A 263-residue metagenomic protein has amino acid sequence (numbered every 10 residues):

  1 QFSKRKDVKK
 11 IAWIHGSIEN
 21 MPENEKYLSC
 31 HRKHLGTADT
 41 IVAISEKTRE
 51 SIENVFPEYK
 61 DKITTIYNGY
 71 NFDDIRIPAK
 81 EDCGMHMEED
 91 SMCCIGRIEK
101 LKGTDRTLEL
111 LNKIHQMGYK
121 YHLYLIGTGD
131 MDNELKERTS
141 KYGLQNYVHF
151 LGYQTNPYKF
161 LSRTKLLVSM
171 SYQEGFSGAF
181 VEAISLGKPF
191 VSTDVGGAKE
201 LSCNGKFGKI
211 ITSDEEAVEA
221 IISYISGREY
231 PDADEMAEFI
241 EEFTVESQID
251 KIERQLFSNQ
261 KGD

Functional and structural regions predicted by a protein language model:
V8-E25, T40: A short, histidine- and acid-enriched strand-loop-helix "catalytic/donor-clamping" loop that lines the nucleotide-sugar
K47, G69: Carbohydrate-associated surface elements
D90, C94-Y119, D130-K136: A conserved mid-protein helix/loop that constitutes part of the nucleotide-sugar donor-binding site
K136-G152: Nucleotide-activated donor-binding/catalytic signature segment of Leloir-type glycosyltransferases, i.e., the conserved
Y153, Y172: Aromatic "clamp/platform" in nucleotide-sugar-dependent glycosyltransferases that forms part of the donor/acceptor
P189-S192: Short hydrophobic beta-strand element within catalytic cores of glycosyltransferases and related nucleotide-activated
N204-E215, S223-R228: Conserved acidic donor-binding segment of nucleotide-sugar-dependent glycosyltransferases
E229-S258: A charged, aromatic-enriched C-terminal amphipathic alpha-helix characteristic of glycosyltransferases across folds
